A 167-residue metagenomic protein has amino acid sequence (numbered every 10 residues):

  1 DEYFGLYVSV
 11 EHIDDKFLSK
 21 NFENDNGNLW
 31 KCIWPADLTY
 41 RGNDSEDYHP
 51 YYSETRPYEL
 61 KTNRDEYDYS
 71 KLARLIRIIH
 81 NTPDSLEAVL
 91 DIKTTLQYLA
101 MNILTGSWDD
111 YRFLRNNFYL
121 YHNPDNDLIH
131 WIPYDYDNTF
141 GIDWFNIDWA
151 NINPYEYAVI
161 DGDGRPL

Functional and structural regions predicted by a protein language model:
D1-L167: Phosphate/dinucleotide-binding and metal-coordinating scaffold of catalytic cores in nucleotide-dependent enzymes
